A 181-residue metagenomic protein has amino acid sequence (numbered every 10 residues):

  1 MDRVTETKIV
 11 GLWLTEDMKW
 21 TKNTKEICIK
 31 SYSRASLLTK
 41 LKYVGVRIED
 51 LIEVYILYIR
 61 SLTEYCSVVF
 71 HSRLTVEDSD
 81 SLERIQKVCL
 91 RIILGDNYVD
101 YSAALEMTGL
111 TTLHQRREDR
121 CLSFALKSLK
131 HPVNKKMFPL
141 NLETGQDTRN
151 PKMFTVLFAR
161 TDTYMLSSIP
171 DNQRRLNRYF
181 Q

Functional and structural regions predicted by a protein language model:
M1-Q181: Hydrophobic/basic alpha-helical segments
